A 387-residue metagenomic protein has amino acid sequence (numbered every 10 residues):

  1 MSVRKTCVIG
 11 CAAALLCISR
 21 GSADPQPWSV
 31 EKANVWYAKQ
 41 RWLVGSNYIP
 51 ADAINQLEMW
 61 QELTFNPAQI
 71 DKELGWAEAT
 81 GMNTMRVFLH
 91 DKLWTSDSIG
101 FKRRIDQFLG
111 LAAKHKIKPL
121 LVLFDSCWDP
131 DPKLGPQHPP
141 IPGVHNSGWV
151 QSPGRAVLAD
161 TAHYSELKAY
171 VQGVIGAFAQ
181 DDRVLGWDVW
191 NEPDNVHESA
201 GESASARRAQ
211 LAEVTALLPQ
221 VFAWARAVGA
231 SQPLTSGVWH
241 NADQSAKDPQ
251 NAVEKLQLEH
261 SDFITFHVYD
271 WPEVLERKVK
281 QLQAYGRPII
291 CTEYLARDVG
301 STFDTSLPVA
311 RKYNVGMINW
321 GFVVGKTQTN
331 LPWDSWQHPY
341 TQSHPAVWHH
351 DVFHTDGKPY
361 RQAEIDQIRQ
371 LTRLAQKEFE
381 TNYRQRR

Functional and structural regions predicted by a protein language model:
M1-I9: Bacterial N-terminal signal peptides that target proteins for export
I9-C17: Bacterial N-terminal signal peptides
R20-A23: Sec/Tat signal peptide C-region and signal peptidase I cleavage site
P25-S261, H267, P272-V274, Y285 (+6 more regions): Active-site mouth of glycoside hydrolases
N319-G321: Replace "adjacent to P-loop NTPase cores in ATP/GTP-dependent enzymes" with "adjacent to NTP-binding cores
L331-R386: Extended, alpha-helix-rich binding/interface surfaces that flank or overlap catalytic cores and mediate recognition
